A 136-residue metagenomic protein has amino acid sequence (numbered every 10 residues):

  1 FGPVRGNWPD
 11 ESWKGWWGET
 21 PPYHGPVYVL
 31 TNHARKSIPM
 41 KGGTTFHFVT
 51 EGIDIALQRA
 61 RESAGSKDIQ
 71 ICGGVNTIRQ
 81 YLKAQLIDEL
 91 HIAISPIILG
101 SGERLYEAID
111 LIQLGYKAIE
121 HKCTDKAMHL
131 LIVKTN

Functional and structural regions predicted by a protein language model:
F1-N136: Enzymes that bind and transform nitrogen-containing heteroaromatic metabolites
